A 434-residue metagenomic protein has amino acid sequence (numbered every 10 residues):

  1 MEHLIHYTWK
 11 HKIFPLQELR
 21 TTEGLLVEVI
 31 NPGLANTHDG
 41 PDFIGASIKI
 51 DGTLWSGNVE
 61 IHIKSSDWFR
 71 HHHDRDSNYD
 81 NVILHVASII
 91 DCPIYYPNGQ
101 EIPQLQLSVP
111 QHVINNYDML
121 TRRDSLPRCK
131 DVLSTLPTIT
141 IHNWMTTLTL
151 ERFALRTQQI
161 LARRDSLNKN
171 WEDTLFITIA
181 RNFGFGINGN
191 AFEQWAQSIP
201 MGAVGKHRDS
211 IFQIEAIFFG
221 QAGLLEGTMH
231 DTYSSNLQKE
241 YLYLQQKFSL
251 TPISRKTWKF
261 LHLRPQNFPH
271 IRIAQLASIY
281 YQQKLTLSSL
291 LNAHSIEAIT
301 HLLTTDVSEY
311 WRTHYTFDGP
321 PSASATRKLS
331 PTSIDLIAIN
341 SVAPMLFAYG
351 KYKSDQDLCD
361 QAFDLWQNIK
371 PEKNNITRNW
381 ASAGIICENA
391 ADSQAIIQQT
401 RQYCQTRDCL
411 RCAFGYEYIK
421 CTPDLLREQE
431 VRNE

Functional and structural regions predicted by a protein language model:
E2-E23, G33-T37, R208-D209, I214 (+7 more regions): Sequence termini and other peripheral, non-core segments
Y7-S66, Y79: N-terminal ordered "arm"
I44, L54-W55, E60, S66-N98 (+1 more regions): N-terminal accessory interaction module
T53-K64, I83-A87, R401-K420: Hydrophobic/aromatic-rich, well-ordered segments within soluble, folded domains that form packed cores
D80-V82, V86-N143: Compact, glycine/acidic-enriched structural inserts
L148-A395, D408: Hydrophobic, aromatic-lined core segments that form the binding pocket/scaffold for planar heteroaromatic ligands
S382-E434: Acidic, carboxylate-rich catalytic segments that either coordinate divalent cations
